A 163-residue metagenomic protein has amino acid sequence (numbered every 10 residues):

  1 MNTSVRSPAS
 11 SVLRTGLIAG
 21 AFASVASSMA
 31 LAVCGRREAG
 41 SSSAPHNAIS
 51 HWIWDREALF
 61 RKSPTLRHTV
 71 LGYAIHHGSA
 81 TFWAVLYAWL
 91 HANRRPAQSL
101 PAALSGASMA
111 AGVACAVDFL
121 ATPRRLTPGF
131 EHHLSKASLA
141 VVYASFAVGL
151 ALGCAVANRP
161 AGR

Functional and structural regions predicted by a protein language model:
M1-R163: Short amphipathic, positively biased membrane-proximal segments that drive organelle/inner-membrane targeting
